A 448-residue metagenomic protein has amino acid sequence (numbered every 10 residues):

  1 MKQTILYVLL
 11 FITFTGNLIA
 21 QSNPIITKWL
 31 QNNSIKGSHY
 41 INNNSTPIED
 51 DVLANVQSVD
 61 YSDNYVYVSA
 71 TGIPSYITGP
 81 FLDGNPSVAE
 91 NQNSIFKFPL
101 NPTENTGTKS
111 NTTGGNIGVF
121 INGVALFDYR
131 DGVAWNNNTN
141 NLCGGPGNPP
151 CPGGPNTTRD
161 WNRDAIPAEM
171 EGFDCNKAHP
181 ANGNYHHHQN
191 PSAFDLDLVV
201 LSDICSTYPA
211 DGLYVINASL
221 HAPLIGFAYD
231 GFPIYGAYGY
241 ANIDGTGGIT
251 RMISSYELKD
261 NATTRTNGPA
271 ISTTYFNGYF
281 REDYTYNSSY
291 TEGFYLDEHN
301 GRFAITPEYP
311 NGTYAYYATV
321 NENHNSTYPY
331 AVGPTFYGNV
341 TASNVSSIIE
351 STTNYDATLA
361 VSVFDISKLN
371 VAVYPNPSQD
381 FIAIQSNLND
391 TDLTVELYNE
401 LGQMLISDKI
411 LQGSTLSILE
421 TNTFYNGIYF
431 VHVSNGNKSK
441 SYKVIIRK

Functional and structural regions predicted by a protein language model:
M1-S22, V361: Bacterial Sec-dependent N-terminal signal peptides
Q21-D174: Solvent-exposed N-terminal domain segments of exported/luminal and surface proteins
Y61, Y67-G114, G118-I121, P191-A241 (+2 more regions): A short, polar beta-strand/turn micro-motif
G84, M170-K177, L296-A304: Short, recurring structural edge motifs at helix starts
N182-S192, A315-A318: Histidine-centered catalytic micro-motifs
G183, G312, Y425-I428: A glycine-anchored, Pro-Gly-centered beta-turn/N-cap motif
D230-F232, G236-S343: Extended, compositionally biased non-globular segments
F364-Y374, S378-K448: C-terminal outer-membrane/trafficking sorting elements
